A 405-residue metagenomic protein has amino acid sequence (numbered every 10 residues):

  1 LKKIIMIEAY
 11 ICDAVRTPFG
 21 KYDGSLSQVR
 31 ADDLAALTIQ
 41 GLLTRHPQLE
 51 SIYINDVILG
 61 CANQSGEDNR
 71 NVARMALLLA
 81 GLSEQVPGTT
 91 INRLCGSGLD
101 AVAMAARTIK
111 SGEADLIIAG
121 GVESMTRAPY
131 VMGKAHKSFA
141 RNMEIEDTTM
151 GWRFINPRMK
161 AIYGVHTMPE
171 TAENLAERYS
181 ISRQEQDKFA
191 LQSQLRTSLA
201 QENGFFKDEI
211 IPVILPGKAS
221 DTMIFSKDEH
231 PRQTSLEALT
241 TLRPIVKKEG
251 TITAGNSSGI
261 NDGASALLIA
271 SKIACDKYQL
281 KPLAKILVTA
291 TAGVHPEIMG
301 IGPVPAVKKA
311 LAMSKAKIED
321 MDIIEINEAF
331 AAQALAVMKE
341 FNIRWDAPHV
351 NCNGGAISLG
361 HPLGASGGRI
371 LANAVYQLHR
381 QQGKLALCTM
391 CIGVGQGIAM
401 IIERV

Functional and structural regions predicted by a protein language model:
I5-V29, M150, S235-I301, P305 (+5 more regions): Condensing-enzyme catalytic core mediating Claisen C-C bond formation in acyl metabolism
R16, Q28, D32-L37, Q48 (+3 more regions): N-terminal extracellular/periplasmic Venus flytrap/periplasmic-binding protein-like
Q28-G96, D100-I117, G121-A140, I210-F225 (+2 more regions): Conserved beta-ketoacyl condensing-enzyme motif
A31-H46, V72-A76, A101-M104, M168-L175 (+5 more regions): Short, well-ordered amphipathic alpha-helical segments that serve as non-catalytic structural scaffolds within diverse
C61-L116, E146-G151, I162-T167, Q233-G259 (+3 more regions): Conserved catalytic cysteine-centered active-site region of acyl-thioester-dependent Claisen-condensing enzymes
I91-E123, A176-F205, A266-I273, M338-K339 (+2 more regions): Active-site-proximal alpha-helical scaffold in enzymes
L116-N174: Flexible glycine-/small-residue-enriched beta->alpha junction loops that bind anionic phosphate/pyrophosphate groups
E170-E173, F206-E209, G217, L287-S358: Active-site pocket-lining segment
